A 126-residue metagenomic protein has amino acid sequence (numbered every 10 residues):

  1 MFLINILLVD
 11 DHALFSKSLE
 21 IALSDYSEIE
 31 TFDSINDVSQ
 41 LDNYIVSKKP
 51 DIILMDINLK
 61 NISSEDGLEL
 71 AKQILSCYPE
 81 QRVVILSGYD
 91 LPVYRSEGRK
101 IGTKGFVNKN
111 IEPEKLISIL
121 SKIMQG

Functional and structural regions predicted by a protein language model:
D10-D11, D90: Acidic di-acidic motifs
A13-D33: Two-component/phosphorelay signaling modules centered on CheY-like receiver
K48-L54, L59: Active-site beta3 strand of CheY-like receiver
E65-P79: Short amphipathic alpha-helix used as the core "switch/output" element in two-component signaling
V93, I111-S121: C-terminal output helix
G98-K104: As written
K104-F106, K122: Conserved phosphoryl-transfer motifs of two-component systems
